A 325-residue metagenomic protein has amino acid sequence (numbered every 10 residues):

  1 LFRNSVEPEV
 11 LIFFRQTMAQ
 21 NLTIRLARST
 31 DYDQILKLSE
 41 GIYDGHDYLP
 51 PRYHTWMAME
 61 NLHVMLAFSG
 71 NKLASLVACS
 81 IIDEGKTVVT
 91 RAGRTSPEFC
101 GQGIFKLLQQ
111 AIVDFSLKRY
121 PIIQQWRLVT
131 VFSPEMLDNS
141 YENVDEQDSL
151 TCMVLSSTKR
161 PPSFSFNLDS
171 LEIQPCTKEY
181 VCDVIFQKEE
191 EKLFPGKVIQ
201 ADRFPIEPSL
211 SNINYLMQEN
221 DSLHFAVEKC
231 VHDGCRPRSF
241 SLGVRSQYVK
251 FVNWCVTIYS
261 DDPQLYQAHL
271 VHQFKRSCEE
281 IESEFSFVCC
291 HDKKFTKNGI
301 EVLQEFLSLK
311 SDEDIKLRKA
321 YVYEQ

Functional and structural regions predicted by a protein language model:
T17-P51, E146-C152, K159-L210: Short amphipathic alpha-helix that is part of the acyltransferase structural core
L22, N71-L76, V88, V231-L242 (+1 more regions): Glycine-rich phosphate/pyrophosphate-binding loop shared by adenosine-nucleotide-utilizing enzymes
D33, S39-A78, I185-R236: Active-site rim helix/loop that mediates acceptor-substrate recognition in acyltransferases
I81, V129, N143-F166, E305-Q325: Conserved catalytic-core motifs of GNAT/GCN5-like acyltransferases
K86-P97, Y248-D262: Conserved acetyl-CoA binding element of GNAT-fold acetyltransferases
V88, Q109, F115-S133, I281-K293: Conserved GNAT acetyl-CoA-binding A-motif
T95-P97, G101-S116, Q264-S277: Conserved acetyl-CoA-binding loop-helix of GNAT-fold acetyltransferases
